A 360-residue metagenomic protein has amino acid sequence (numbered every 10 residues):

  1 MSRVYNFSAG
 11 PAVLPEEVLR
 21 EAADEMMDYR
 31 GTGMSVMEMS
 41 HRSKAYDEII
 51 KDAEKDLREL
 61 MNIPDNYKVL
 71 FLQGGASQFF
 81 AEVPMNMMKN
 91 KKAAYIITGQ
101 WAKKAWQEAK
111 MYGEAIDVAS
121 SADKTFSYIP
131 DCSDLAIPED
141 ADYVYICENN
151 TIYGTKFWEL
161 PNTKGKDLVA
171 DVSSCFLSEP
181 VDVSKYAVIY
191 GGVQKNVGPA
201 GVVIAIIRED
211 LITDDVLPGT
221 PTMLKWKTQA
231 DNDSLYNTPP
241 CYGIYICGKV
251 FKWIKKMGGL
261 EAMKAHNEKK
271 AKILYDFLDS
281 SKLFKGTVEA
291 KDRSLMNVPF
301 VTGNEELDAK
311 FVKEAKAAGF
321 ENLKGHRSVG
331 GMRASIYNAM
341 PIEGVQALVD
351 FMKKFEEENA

Functional and structural regions predicted by a protein language model:
S2-V4, A317, G330-A360: PLP-dependent enzyme catalytic core of the Aspartate aminotransferase-like
R3-E54: A glycine-/small-polar-enriched, mobile loop at the entrance of the PLP active site in fold-type I
G10, A109, S121-F176: Active-site phosphate-binding strand-loop segment of PLP-dependent enzymes
P15, V193-Y275, E289, E358-A360: Active-site C-terminal subdomain of aminotransferase-like
T32-F79, N86, Q100, E108: Conserved N-terminal alpha-helix of the aminotransferase class I/II PLP-enzyme fold
S77-V144: PLP-dependent aminotransferase-like
V169, V183-Q194, V203: Conserved active-site segment immediately N-terminal to the catalytic lysine that forms the internal aldimine
F284-A315: Conserved PLP-binding catalytic core of the aspartate aminotransferase-like
